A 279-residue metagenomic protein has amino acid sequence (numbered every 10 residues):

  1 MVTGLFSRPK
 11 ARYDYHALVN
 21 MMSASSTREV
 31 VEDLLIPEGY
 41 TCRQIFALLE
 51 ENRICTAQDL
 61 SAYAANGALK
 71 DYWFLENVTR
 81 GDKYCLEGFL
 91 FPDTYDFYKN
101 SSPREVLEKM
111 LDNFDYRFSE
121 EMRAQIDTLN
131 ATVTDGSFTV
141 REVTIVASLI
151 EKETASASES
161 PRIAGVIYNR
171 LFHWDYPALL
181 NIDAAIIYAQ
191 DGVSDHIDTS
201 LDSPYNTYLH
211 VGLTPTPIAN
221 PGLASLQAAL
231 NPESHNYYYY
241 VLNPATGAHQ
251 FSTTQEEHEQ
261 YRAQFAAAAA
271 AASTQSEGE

Functional and structural regions predicted by a protein language model:
M1-T3, A24-V30, E87-D93: Acidic/histidine-rich, surface-exposed loop or edge segments in extracytoplasmic proteins
T3-L5, E32-E50, D71, F97 (+1 more regions): Short glycine/threonine-rich beta-strand-turn micro-motifs
S7-V30, I36-C42, F97-V106: Extracytoplasmic Gram-positive cell-surface binding/anchoring modules and repeats
R12, I54-C55, L69-E279: Bacterial extracytoplasmic/cell-wall-associated proteins, especially those involved in peptidoglycan
M22, L49, A64-G67, A147 (+1 more regions): A general structural motif at alpha-helix termini
T27-I54, D127-V140: Glycine-rich loop/hinge motif
I54-N66: Extended intrinsically disordered, low-complexity coil regions enriched in Ser, Thr, Gly, Ala and often Pro
